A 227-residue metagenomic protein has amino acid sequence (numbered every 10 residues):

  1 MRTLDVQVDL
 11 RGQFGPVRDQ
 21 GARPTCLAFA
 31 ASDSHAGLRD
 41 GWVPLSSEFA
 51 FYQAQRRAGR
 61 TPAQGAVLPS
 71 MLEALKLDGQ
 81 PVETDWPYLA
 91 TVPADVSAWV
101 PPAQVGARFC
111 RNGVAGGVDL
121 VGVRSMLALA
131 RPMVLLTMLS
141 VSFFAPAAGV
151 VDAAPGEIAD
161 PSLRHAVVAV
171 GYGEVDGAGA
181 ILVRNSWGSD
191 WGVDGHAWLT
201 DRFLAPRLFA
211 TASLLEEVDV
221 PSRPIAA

Functional and structural regions predicted by a protein language model:
M1-Q13: Non-catalytic, low-structured ubiquitin/UBL-interacting segments
T3-D5, S32-A36, R57-R184, S189-A227: Predominantly the structural core of cysteine protease catalytic domains
G12-R23, A58-T61: A short glycine/serine-rich beta->alpha loop
Q13, L45-A58: Short, conserved helix/loop micro-motifs enriched in His/Cys and acidic residues
Q20-V43, L129: Alpha-helical support elements that line or immediately flank enzyme active sites and cofactor-binding pockets
